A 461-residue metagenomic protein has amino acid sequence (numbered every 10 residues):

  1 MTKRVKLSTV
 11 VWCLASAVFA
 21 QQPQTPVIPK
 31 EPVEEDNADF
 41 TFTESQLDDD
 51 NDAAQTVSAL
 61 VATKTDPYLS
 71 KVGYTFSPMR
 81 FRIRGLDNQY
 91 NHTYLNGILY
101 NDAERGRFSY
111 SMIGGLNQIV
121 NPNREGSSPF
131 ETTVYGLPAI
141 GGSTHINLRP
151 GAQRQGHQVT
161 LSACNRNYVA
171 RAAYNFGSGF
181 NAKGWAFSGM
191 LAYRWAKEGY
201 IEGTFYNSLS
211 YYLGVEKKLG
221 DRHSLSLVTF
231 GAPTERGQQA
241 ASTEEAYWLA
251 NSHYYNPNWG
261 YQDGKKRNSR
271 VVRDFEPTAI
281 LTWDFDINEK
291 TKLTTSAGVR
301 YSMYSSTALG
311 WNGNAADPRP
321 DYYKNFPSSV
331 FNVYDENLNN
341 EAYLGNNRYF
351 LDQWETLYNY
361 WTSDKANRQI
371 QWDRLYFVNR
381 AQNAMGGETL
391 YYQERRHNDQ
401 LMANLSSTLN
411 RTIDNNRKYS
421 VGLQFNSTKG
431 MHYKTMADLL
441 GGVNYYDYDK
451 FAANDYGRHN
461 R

Functional and structural regions predicted by a protein language model:
P32-R82, D87-N88, Y94-T132, R194: Periplasmic N-terminal accessory/gating domains of Gram-negative outer-membrane beta-barrel systems
D52, T56, P78, A139-G141 (+5 more regions): Transmembrane beta-barrel architecture of outer-membrane proteins
G73-T75, G136, C164-Y168, G203-N207 (+3 more regions): Short sequence motifs at beta-strands and strand-loop junctions characteristic of Gram-negative outer-membrane
L86, D263-A308, E388-S420, Q424 (+2 more regions): Outer-membrane beta-barrel transmembrane strands
G114-T160: A beta-strand signature from Gram-negative outer-membrane beta-barrel systems, especially the internal plug domain
R154-G177, H397, K418-R461: Outer-membrane beta-barrel transmembrane domain signature of Gram-negative proteins, especially the mid-to-C-terminal
Q158, A163-A196, Y200-Q239, V271 (+1 more regions): Transmembrane beta-barrel wall of Gram-negative outer-membrane proteins
S224-T282, S305-E394, G457-N460: Acidic/polar loop-and-plug regions of large Gram-negative outer-membrane beta-barrel proteins
